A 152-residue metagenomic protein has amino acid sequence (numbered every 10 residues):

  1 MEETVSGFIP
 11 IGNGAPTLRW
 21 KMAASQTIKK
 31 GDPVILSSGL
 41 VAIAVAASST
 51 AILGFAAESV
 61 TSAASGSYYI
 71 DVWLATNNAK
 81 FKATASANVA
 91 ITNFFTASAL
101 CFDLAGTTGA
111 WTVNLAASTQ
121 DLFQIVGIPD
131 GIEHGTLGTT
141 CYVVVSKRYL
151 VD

Functional and structural regions predicted by a protein language model:
M1-D152: Surface-exposed, low-hydrophobicity beta-strand/loop segments enriched in small/polar/acidic residues
